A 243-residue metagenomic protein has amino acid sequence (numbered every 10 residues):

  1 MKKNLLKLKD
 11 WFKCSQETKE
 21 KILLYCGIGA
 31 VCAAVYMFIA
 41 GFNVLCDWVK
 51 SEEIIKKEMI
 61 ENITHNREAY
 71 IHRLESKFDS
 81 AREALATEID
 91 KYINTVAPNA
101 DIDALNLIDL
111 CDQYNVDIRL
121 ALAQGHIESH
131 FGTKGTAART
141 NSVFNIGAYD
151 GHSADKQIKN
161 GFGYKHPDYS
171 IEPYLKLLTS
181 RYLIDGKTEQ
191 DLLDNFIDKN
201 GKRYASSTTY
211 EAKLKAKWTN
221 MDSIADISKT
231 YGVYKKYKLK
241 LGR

Functional and structural regions predicted by a protein language model:
K3-W11, S15-L122, H126-R243: Catalytic cores of secreted/periplasmic lytic hydrolases that degrade extracellular macromolecules
